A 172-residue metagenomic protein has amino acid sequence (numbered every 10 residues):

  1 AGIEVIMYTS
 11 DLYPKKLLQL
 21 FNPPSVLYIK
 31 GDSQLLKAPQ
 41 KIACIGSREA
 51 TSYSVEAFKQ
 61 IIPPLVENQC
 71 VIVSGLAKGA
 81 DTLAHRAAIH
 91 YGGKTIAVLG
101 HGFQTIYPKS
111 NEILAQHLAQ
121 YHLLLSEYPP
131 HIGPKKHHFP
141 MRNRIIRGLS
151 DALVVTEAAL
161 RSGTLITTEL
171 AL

Functional and structural regions predicted by a protein language model:
M7-L172: Glycine-biased, small-residue-rich flexible motifs in mid-sequence functional cores and linkers
